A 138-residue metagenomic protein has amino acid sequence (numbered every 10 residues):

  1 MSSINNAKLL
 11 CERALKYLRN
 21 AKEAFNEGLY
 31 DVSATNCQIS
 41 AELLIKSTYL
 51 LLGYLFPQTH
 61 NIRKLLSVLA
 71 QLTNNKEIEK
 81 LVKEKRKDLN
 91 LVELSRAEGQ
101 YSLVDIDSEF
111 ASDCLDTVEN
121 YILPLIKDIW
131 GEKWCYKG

Functional and structural regions predicted by a protein language model:
M1-G138: Terminal alpha-helical segments
